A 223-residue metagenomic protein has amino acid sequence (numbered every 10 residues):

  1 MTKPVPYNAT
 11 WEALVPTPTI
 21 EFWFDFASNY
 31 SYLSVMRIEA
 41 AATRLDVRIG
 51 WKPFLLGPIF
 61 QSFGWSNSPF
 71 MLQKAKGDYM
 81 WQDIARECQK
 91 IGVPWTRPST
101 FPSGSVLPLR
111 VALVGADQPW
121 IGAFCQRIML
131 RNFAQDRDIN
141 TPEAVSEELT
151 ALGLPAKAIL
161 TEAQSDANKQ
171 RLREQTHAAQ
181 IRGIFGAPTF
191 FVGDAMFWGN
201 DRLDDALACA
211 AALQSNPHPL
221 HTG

Functional and structural regions predicted by a protein language model:
T2-V5: Extreme N-terminal basic, low-complexity initiation segments that serve as generic localization/processing leaders
Y7, W11-E21, D25-V47, R127-G223: C-terminal cap of thioredoxin/glutaredoxin-like
Y32-N132, C209, L220: Structural alpha/beta surface segment adjacent to cysteine/selenocysteine redox centers across thiol/disulfide enzymes
